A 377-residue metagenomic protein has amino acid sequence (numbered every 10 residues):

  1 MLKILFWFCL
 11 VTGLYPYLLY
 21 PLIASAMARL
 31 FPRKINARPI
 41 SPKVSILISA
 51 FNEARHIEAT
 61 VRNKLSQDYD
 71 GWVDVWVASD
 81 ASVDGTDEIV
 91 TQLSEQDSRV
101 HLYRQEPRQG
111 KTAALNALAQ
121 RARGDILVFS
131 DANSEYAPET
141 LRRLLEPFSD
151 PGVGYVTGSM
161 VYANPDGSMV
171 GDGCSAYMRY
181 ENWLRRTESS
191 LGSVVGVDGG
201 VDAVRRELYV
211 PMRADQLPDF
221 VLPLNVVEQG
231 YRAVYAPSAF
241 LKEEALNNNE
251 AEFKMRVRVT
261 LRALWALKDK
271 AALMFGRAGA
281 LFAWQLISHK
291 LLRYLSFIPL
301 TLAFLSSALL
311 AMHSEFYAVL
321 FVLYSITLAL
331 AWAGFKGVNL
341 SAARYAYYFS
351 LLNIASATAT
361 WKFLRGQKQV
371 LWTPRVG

Functional and structural regions predicted by a protein language model:
M1-R38: N-terminal membrane-anchoring/stem segments of glycan-assembly enzymes
L30, K34, R38, A251 (+3 more regions): Basic/Trp-rich segment in TM-proximal cytosolic loops or flexible interdomain/linker regions
P42-S45, D74, V221: Cell-envelope/extracellular polymer assembly enzymes that use nucleotide-activated donors
R62-W72: Short, acidic, metal-binding catalytic loop of nucleotide-sugar glycosyltransferases
S79-E88, P107, S134: A conserved acidic beta->alpha catalytic loop
R104, A113-A114, P138-Q216, Y348: Long helical/loop segments within the catalytic core of UDP-sugar-dependent glycosyltransferases, especially the large
L127: Short aromatic/hydrophobic "clamp" motif used to bind/position activated sugar donors
F148-Y180, A214, P218-L286, I354 (+1 more regions): Catalytic donor/gating beta->alpha subdomain of glycosyltransferases that bind UDP-sugars
